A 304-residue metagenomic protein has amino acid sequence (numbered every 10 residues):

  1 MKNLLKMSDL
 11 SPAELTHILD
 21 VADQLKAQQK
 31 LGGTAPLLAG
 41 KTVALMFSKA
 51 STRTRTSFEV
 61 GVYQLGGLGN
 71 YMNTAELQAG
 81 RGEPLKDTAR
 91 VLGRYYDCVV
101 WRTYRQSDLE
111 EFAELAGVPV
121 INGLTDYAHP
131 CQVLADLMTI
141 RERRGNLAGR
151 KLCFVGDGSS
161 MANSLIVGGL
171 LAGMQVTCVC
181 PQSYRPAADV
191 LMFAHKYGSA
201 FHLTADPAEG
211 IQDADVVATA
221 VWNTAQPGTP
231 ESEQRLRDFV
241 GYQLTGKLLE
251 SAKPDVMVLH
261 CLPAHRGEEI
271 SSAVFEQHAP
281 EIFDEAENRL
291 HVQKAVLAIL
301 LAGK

Functional and structural regions predicted by a protein language model:
M1-T56, V60: Positively charged, low-complexity intrinsically disordered leader regions
T42-V43, F47-Y95: Active-site cofactor/substrate anionic-group-binding motifs, chiefly glycine- and Lys/Arg-rich phosphate-binding loops
S48-V60, E142-A220: Glycine-rich phosphate/diphosphate-binding loop of Rossmann-like nucleotide-binding domains
L65, Y95, L115-G117, A172 (+3 more regions): Short, structured coil segments at secondary-structure junctions
R90, D97-G168, H260: Anion-binding alpha/beta catalytic cores of soluble intermediary-metabolism enzymes, centered on
H195-A273: Rossmann-like adenosine-cofactor binding region
D255-V256, C261-K304: Adenosine-phosphate binding glycine-rich loop
